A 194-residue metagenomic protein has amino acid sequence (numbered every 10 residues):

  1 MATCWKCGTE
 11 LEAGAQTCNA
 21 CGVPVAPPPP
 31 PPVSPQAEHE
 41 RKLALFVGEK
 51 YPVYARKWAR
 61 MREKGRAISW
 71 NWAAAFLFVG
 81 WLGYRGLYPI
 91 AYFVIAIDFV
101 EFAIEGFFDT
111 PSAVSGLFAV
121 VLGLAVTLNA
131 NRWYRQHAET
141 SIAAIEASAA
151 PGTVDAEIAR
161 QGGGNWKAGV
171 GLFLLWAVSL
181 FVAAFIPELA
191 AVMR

Functional and structural regions predicted by a protein language model:
M1, N71-A74, G116-L117: Short hydrophobic/aromatic segments of transmembrane alpha-helices and their interfaces
M1-P31: Cys/His-rich metal-coordination motifs, chiefly Zn-binding "fingers/knuckles"
L11, G83-Y84, A138: Hydrophobic residues in alpha-helical segments
A20, Y84, V114: Short glycine/serine/threonine-biased micro-segments
P27-E63, D98, F102-R194: Transmembrane helix recognition focused on a "late"/terminal membrane span
V53-I90: Membrane interfacial helix-start motif at the N-side
A91-F99: Central hydrophobic cores of alpha-helical transmembrane segments in multi-pass integral membrane proteins
